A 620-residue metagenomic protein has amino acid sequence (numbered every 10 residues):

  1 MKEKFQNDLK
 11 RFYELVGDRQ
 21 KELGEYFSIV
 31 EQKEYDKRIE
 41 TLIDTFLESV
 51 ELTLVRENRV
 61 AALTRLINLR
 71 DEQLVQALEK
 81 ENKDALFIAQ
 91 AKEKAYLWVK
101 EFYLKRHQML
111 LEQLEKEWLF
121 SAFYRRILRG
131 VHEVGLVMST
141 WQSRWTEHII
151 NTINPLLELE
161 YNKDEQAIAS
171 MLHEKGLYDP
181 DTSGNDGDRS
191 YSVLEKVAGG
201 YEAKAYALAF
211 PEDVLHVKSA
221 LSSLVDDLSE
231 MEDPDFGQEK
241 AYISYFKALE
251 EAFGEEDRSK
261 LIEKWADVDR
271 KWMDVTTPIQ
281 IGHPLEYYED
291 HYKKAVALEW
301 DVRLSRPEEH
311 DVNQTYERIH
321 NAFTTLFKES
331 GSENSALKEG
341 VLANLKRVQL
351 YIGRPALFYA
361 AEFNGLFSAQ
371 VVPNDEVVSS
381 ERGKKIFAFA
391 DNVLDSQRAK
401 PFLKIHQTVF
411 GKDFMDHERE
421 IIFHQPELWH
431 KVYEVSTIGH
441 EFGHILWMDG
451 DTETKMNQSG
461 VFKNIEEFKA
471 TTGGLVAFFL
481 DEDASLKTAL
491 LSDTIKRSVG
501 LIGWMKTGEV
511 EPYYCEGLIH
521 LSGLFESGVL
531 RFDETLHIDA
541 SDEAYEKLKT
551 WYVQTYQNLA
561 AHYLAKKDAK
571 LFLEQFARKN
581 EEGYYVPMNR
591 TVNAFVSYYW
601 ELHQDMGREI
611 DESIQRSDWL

Functional and structural regions predicted by a protein language model:
M1-A248: Noncatalytic N-terminal accessory/assembly modules of large enzymes
D181-N185, R189-S192, V197-A205, E212 (+8 more regions): Extended, compositionally biased alpha-helical segments that mediate assembly or anchoring
V217-E418: Contiguous, non-catalytic segments that form substrate-binding/exosite surfaces or channel walls
R419-S436: Short pre-active-site segment immediately N-terminal to the catalytic Zn-binding motif
H430, L475-F595: Long, well-structured alpha-helical subdomains associated with metal-dependent extracellular/ecto-lumenal hydrolases
Y433-T452, A470, L475: Active-site recognition of the HExxH zinc-binding catalytic motif
M448-F468: Post-HEXXH active-site segment of zinc metalloproteases
K463-L480: An active-site-proximal "capping" alpha-helix that borders the catalytic cofactor pocket
